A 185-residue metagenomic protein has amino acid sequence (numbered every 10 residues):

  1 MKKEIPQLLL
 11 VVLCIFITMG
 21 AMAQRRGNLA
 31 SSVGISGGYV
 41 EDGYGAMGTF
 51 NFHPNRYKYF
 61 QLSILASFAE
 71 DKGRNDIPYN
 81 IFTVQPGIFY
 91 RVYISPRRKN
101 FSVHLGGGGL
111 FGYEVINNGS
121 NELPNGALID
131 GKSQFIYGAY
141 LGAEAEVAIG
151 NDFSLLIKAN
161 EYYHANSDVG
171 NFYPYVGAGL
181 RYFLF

Functional and structural regions predicted by a protein language model:
M1-N28, F185: Cleavable N-terminal export/targeting peptides
A21-A66, F183-F185: Short glycine/proline- and aromatic-enriched beta-strand/turn motifs that initiate or cap beta-hairpins
A30-G34, E70-K72, P124-I129, E161-Y163: Extracytoplasmic loops and strand-loop junctions of Gram-negative outer membrane beta-barrel proteins
A30-S32, G43-G45, I81-Q85, I136-Y140 (+1 more regions): Transmembrane beta-barrel architecture of outer-membrane proteins
S31-G37, G48, F60-I64, P86 (+4 more regions): Membrane-embedded beta-strand positions of outer-membrane beta-barrel proteins
V33-M47, G73-P78, A165-Y173: Solvent-exposed loop/turn segments connecting transmembrane beta-strands in outer-membrane beta-barrel proteins
F52-P124, I149-F153, Y182-F185: Gram-negative (and chloroplast) outer-membrane scaffold detector with strong preference for beta-barrel transmembrane
F172-F185: Outer-membrane beta-barrel "beta-signal"
